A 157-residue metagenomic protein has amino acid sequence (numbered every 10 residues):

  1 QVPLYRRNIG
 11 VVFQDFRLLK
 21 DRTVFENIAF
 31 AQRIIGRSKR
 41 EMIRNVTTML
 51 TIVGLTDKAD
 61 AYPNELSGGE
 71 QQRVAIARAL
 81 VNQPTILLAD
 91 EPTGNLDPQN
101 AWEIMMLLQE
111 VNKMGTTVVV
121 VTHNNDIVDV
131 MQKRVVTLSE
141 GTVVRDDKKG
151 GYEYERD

Functional and structural regions predicted by a protein language model:
Q1-G10, V111-K113, Y154-E155: ABC ATPase NBD coupling module
R22-A29: Short coil-to-helix segment of the ABC ATPase nucleotide-binding domain corresponding to the Q-loop/switch region
Y62-L66, E70: Conserved ABC ATPase signature
I76: Hydrophobic anchor residue at the start of the ABC signature
Q83: Conserved catalytic motifs of ABC-family nucleotide-binding domains
L87-D90: Catalytic Walker B motif of ABC-type/P-loop ATPase nucleotide-binding domains
P98-N100: Helix N-cap at the start of a conserved alpha-helix in ABC-type nucleotide-binding domains
